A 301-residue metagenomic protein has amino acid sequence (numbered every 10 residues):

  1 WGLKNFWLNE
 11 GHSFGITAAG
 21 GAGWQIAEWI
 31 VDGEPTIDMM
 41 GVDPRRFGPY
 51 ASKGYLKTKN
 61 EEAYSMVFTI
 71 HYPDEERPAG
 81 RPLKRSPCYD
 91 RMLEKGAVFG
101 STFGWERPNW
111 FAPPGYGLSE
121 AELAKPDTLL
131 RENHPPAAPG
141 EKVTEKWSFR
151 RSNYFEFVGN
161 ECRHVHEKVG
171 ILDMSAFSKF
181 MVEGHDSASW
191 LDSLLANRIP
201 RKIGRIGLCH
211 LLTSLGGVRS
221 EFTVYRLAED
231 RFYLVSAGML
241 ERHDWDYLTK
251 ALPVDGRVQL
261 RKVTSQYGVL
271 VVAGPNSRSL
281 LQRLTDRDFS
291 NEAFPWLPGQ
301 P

Functional and structural regions predicted by a protein language model:
W1-L3, I37: Internal nucleotide-binding/catalytic subdomain
N5-F6, G170: Glycine-rich, often proline-containing surface loops adjacent to acidic residues and nearby aromatics that form
F6-A19: Glycine-rich phosphate/pyrophosphate-binding beta-alpha loops
A18-M40: Internal hydrophobic alpha-helix adjacent to the cofactor/substrate pocket in enzyme cavities
I37-P301: Glycine/proline-enriched, intrinsically flexible loops and inter-domain linkers
